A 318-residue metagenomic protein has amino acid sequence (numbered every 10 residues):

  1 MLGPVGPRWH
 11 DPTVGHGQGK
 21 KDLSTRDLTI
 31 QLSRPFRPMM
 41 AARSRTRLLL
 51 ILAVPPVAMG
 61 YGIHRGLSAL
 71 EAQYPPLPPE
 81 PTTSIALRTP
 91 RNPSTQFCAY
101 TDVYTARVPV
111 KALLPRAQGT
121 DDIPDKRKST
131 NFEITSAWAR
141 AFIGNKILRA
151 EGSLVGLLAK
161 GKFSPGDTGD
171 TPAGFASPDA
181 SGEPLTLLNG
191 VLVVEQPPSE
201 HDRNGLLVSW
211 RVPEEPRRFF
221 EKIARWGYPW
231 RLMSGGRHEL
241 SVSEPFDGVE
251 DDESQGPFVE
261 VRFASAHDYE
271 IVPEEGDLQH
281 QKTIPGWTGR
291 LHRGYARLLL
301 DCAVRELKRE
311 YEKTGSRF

Functional and structural regions predicted by a protein language model:
L2-D11, D22-A53: Terminal single-pass membrane anchor helices
L2-G17, T29, D247-E260, E310-F318: Cytosol/nucleoplasm-facing, intrinsically disordered, low-complexity tails of endomembrane-system membrane proteins
A41-E71: Terminal signal-anchor or tail-anchor transmembrane helices that tether membrane-associated enzymes to cellular
G60-E195: Hydrophobic ligand-binding cavity/cleft-lining segments
P115-S129, S243-G256, G315-R317: Intrinsically disordered, low-complexity domain-flanking/linker segments in eukaryotic proteins, enriched
L187-D252: Hydrophobic-ligand binding "helix-grip"
Y228-G286: Beta-strand/loop substructures that line and gate deep hydrophobic ligand-binding cavities in soluble
H280-R317: A conserved amphipathic terminal alpha-helix motif
